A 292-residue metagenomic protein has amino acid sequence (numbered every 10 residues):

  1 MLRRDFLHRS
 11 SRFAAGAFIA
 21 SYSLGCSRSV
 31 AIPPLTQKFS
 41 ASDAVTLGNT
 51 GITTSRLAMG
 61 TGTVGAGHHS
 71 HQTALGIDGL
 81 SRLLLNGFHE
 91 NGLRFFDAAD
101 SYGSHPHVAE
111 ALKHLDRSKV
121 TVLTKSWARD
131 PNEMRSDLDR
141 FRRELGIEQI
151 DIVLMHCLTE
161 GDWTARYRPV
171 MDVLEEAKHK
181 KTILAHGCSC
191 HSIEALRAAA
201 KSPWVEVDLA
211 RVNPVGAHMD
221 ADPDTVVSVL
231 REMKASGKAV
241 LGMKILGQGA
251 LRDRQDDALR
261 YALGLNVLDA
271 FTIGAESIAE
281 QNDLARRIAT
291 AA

Functional and structural regions predicted by a protein language model:
L2-S118, Y261: N-terminal binding-site loop/beta-alpha segment at the start of enzyme catalytic domains that lines or forms
R4, F39-A41, N132, L158-A292: Beta/alpha (TIM)-barrel catalytic core signal, keyed to glycine-rich beta->alpha loops juxtaposed to Asp/Glu that bind
L47, M59, F96, V122 (+4 more regions): Conserved, mostly hydrophobic/aromatic
G48-G51, A109-R117, F141-E148, A200-P203 (+1 more regions): Acidic (Asp/Glu)-rich catalytic clusters
A58, F95-D97, D151-L154, G187 (+2 more regions): Conserved beta-strand positions in the central sheet of alpha/beta enzyme cores
Q72-G87, P131-E144, H191-A198, R254-L259: Short, acidic/polar
A99-D100, L115-R135, L154-T159: Structural motif corresponding to the early beta-alpha repeats
L145-G161: Active-site groove signature of glycoside hydrolases
